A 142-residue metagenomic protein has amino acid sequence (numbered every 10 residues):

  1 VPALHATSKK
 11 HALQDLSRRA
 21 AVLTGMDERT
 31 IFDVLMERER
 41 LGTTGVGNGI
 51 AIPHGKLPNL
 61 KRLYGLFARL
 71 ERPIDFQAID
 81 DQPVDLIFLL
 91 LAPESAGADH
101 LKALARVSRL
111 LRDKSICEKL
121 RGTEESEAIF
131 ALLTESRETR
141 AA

Functional and structural regions predicted by a protein language model:
V1-A142: Cytosolic covalent-transfer regions centered on His/Cys nucleophiles that carry phosphoryl or persulfide groups
